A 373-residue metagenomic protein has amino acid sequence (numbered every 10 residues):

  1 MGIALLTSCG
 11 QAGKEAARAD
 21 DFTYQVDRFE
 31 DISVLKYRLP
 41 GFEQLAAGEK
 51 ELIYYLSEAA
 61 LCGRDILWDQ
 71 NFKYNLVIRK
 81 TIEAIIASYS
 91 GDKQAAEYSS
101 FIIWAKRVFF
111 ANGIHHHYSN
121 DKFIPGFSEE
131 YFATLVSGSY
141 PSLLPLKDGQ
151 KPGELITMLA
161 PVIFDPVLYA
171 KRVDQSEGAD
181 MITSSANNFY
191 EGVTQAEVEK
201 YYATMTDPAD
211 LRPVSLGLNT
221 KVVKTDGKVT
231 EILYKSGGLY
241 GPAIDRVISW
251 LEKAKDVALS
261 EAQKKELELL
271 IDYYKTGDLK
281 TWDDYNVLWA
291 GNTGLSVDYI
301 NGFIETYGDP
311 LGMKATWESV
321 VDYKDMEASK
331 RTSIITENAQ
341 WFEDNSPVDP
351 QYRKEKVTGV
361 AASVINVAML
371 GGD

Functional and structural regions predicted by a protein language model:
A4-S8: C-terminal motif of bacterial Sec signal peptides marking the signal peptidase cleavage site
G10-A12: Bacterial signal peptide processing site
A17-T81: N-terminal-proximal low-complexity accessory segments that begin disordered and transition into the first
G41, E49, L56-R64, I82-Y89 (+5 more regions): Sec/Tat-exported extracytoplasmic proteins
R64-D69, K93-Q94, A262-E266: Surface-exposed patches in mature extracellular/periplasmic domains of secreted proteins
W68, K73-W104: Post-signal peptide N-terminal segment of secreted/secretory-pathway proteins
I103-D373: Contiguous, non-catalytic segments that form substrate-binding/exosite surfaces or channel walls
